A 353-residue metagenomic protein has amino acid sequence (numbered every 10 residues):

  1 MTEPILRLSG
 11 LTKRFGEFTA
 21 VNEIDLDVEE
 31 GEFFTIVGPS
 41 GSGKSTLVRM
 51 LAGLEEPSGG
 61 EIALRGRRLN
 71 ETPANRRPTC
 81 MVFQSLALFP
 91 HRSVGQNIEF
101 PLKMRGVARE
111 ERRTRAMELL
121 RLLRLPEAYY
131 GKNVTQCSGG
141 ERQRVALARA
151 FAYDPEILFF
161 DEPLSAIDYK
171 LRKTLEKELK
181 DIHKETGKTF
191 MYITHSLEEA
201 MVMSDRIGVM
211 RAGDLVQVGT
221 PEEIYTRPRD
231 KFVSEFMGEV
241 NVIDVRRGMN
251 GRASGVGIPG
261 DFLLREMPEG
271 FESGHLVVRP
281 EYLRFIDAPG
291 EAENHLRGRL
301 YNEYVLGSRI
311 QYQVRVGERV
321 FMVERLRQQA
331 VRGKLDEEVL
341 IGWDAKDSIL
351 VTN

Functional and structural regions predicted by a protein language model:
V37-P39: The feature captures the beta-strand-to-loop junction immediately N-terminal to the Walker
R68, E110-A128, T135, K180-D181: Conserved ABC ATPase "signature" region
N133-C137, E141: Conserved ABC ATPase signature
D154: Conserved catalytic motifs of ABC-family nucleotide-binding domains
L158-E162: Catalytic Walker B motif of ABC-type/P-loop ATPase nucleotide-binding domains
V240, G251-N353: Non-catalytic connector elements of ABC transporters
